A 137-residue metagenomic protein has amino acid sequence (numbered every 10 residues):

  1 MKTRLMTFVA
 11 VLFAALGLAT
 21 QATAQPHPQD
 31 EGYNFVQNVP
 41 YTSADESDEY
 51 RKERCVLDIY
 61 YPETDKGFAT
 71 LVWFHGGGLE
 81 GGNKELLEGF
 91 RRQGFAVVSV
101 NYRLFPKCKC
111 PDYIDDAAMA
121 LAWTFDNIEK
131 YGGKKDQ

Functional and structural regions predicted by a protein language model:
M1-T7: Positively charged n-region of N-terminal signal peptides that target proteins for export
T7-A19: Bacterial N-terminal signal peptides
T20-A24: Sec/Tat signal peptide C-region and signal peptidase I cleavage site
Q25-K66: N-terminal cap/lid segment of alpha/beta-hydrolase-fold proteins
G67-G77: Short beta-strand element of the alpha/beta-hydrolase
G77, E85, N101-C108: Short beta-to-alpha linker loops that shape the active-site pocket of alpha/beta-hydrolase fold enzymes
N83-V100: Short amphipathic alpha-helix adjacent to the substrate-entry channel of hydrolases
F125-Q137: Gly/Ser-rich "nucleophile elbow"/oxyanion-hole loop immediately N-terminal to the catalytic nucleophile in hydrolases
